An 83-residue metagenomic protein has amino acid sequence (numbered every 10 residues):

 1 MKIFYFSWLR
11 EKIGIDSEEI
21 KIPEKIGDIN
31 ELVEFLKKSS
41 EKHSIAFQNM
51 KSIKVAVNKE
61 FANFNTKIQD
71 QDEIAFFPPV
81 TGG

Functional and structural regions predicted by a protein language model:
M1-T81: Ubiquitin-like/PB1-type beta-grasp interaction modules and other compact soluble beta-rich domains
